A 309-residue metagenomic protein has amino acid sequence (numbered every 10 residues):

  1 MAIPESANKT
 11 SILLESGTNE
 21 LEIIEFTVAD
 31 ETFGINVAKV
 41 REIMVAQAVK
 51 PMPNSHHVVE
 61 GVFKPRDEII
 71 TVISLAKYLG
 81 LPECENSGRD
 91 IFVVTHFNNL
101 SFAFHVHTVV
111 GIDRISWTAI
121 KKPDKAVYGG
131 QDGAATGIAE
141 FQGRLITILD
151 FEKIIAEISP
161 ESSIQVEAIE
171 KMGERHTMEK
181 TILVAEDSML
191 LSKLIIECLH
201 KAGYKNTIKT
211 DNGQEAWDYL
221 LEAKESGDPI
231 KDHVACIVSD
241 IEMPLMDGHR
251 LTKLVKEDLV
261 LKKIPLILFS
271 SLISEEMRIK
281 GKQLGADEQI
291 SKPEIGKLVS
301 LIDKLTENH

Functional and structural regions predicted by a protein language model:
M1-I237, I241-H249, K262, S271-H309: An acidic, low-aromatic, low-complexity terminal/linker signal
